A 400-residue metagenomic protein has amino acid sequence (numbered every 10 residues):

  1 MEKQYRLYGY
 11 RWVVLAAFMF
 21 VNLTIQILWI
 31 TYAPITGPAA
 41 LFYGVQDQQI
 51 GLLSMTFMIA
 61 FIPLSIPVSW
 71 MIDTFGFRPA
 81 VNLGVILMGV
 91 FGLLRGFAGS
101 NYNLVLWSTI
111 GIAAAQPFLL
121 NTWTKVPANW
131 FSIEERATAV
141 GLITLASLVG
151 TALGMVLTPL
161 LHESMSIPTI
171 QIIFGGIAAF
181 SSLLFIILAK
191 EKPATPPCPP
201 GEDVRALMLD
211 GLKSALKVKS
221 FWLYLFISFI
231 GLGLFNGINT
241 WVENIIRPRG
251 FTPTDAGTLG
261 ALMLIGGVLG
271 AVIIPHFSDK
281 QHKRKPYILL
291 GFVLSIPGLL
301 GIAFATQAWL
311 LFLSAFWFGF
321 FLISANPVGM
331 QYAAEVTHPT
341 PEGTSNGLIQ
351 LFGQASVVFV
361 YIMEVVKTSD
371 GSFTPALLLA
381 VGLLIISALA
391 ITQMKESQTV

Functional and structural regions predicted by a protein language model:
E2-Y8, K192-Y224: Juxtamembrane intracellular "pre-TM" segments in multi-pass secondary transporters
Y32-A33, K219-A261, I265-A271, V360: Extracytoplasmic gate region of multi-pass secondary transporters
P63-Y102: Conserved MFS/SLC helix-loop-helix module at the cytosolic interface between two early adjacent transmembrane helices
T74-V85, D279-F292: Cytoplasmic membrane-interface "Motif A"-like loop-to-helix N-cap segments of 12-TM Major Facilitator Superfamily
L104, I143-P193: Helix-loop-helix hairpin linking two adjacent transmembrane segments in secondary transporters
S108-A146: Cytoplasmic helix-loop-helix junction between adjacent transmembrane helices in 12-TM secondary transporters
H282-G329: C-terminal transmembrane helical hairpin of 12-TM major facilitator-type secondary transporters
A334-D370: A late C-terminal transmembrane helix in Major Facilitator Superfamily
